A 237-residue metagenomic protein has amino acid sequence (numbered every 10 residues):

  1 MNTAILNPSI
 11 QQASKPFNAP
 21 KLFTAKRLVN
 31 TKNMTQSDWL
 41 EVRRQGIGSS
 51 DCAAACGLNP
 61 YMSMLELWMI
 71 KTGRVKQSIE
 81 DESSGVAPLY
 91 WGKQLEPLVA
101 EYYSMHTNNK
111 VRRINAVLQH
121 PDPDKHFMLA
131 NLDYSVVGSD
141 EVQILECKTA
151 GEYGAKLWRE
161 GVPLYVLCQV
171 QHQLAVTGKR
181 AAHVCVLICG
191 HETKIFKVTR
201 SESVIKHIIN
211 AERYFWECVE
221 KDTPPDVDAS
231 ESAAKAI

Functional and structural regions predicted by a protein language model:
M1-Q94: Charged, glycine-rich intrinsically disordered N-terminal tails and low-complexity linkers that flank
I5, I10, L28-V29, V42 (+10 more regions): Weak global preference for isoleucine
I47, K76, V111, T223-P224: Amphipathic alpha-helical interaction segments
I47-S49, G85, R159, R200-E202 (+1 more regions): General structural signal for secondary-structure boundaries
L89, M105-L132, V136-E220: Nucleic-acid nuclease catalytic cores
W91-L95, V99, V204: Short amphipathic alpha-helical segments
W216-I237: Helix-loop elements that line ligand-binding/catalytic pockets
